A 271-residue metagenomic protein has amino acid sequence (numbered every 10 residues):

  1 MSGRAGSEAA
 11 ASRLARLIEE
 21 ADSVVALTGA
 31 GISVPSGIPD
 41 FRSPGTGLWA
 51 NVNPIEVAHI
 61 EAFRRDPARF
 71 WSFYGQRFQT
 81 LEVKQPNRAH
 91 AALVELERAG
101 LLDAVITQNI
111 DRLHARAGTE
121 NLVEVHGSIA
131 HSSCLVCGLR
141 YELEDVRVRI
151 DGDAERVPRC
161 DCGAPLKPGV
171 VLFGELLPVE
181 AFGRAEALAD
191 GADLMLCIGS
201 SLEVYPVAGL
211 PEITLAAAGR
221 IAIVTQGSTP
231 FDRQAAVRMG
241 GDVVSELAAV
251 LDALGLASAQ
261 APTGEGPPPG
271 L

Functional and structural regions predicted by a protein language model:
M1-L271: Conserved catalytic core of sirtuin-type NAD+-dependent deacylases
